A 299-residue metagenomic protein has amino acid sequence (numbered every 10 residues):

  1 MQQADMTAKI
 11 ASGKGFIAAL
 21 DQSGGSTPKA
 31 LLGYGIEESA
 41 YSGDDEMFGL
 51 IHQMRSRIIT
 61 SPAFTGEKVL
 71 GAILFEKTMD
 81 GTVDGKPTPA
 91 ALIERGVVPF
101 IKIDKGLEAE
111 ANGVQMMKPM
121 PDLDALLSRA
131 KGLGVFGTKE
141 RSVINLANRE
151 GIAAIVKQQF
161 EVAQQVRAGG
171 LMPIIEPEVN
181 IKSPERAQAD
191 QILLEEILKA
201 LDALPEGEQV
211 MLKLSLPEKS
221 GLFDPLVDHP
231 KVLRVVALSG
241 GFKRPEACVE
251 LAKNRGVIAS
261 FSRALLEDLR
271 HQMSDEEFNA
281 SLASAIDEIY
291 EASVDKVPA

Functional and structural regions predicted by a protein language model:
M1-F136, I144-L146, E196-A299: Alpha/beta catalytic barrel-like cores
T138-L212: Eukaryote-skewed repeat-based solenoidal scaffolds used as protein-protein interaction platforms, primarily
